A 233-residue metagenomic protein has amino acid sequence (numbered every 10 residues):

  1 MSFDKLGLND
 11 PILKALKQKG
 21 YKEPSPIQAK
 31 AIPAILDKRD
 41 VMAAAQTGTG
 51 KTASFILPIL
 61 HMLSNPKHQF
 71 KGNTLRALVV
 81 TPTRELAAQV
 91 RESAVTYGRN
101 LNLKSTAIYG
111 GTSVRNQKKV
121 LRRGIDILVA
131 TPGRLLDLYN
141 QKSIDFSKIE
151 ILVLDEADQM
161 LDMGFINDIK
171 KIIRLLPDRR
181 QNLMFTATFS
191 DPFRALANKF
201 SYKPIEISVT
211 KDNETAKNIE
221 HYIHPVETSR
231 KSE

Functional and structural regions predicted by a protein language model:
M1-A44: Conserved pre-motif I regulatory segment
K5, D10-K14, Q18-Y21, F70-N140 (+3 more regions): Conserved nucleic-acid-binding Ia/Ib motif block in the N-terminal RecA-like helicase ATPase lobe
K22, M42, L60, A87 (+5 more regions): Nucleotide phosphate-binding site architecture
A29-V41, A53-F70, S93-T96, L136 (+1 more regions): Walker A/P-loop NTP-binding motif
I35, K71-G72, D145, L176: Short, flexible hinge/linker loops that cap or flank conserved catalytic cores
A45-T49: The conserved Walker
L78, Y97, T106, Q117 (+2 more regions): Interdomain coupling/hinge region of P-loop NTPase helicase/AAA+ cores
